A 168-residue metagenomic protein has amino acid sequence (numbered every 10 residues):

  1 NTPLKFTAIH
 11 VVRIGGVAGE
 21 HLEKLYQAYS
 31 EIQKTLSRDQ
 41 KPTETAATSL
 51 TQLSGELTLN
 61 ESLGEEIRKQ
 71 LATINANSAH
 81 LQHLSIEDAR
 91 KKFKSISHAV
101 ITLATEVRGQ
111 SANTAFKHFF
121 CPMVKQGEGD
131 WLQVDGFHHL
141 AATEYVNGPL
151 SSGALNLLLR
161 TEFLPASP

Functional and structural regions predicted by a protein language model:
N1-P168: Intrinsically disordered, low-complexity terminal tails/loops enriched in metal-binding residues
